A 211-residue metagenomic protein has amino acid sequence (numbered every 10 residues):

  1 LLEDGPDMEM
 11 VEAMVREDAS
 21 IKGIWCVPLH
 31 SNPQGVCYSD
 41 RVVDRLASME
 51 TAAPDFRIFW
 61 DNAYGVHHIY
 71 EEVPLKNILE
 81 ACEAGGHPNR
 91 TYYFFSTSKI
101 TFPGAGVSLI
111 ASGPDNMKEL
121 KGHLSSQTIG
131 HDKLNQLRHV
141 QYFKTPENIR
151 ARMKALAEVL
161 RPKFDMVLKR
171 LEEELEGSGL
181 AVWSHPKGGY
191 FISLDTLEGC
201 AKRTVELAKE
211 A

Functional and structural regions predicted by a protein language model:
L1-D4: Short, acidic/turn-prone active-site loops that include or flank metal/cofactor- and phosphate-binding residues
P6-A19, S31-P103: Active-site pre-lysine segment of PLP-dependent enzymes
W25-P28, F59-N62, F95, A111 (+2 more regions): Short beta-strand segments
L29-N32, Y64-V66, S98-T101, P114-M117 (+3 more regions): Short, solvent-exposed loop/turn segments at secondary-structure junctions
E80-R161: Conserved core segment of the aminotransferase class I/II
M117, K121, F191-A211: Conserved C-terminal alpha-helix-loop-beta "cap" of PLP-dependent enzymes that closes/shapes the active-site mouth
K154-L168, L180-D195, T204: Conserved glycine-rich beta-strand-loop-beta hairpin in the small C-terminal domain of fold type I
